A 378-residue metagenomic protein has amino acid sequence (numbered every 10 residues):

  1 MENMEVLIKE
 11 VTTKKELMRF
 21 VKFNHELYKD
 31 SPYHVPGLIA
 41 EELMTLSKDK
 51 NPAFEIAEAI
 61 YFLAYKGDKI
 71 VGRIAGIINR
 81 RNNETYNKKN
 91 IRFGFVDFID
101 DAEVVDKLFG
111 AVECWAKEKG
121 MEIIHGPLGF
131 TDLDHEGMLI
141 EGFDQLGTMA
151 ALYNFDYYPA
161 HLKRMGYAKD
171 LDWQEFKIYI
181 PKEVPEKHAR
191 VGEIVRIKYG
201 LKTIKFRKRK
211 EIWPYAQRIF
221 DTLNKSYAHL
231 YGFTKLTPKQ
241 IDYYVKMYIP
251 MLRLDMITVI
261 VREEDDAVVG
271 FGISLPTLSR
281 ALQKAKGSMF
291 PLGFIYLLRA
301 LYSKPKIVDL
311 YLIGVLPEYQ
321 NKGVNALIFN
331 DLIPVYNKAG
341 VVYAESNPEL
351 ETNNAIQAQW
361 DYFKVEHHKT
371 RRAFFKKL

Functional and structural regions predicted by a protein language model:
N3-M44, E113: TRNA-binding/sensing appendages of the translation machinery
N3-V6, L152-L230: Acyltransferase donor/substrate-recognition loop-hinge adjacent to the catalytic core
N24-K66, I74-E84, K205-F206, E211-I313: A conserved beta-strand-loop-helix scaffold within acyl/acetyltransferase catalytic domains
E84-G166, A285-Y362: Acyl-donor binding region in acyl/amide transferases
F130-D132, P181, R209, T277-S279 (+1 more regions): Short, solvent-exposed loop/turn segments at secondary-structure junctions
K376: Catalytic core of tubulin tyrosine ligase-like
